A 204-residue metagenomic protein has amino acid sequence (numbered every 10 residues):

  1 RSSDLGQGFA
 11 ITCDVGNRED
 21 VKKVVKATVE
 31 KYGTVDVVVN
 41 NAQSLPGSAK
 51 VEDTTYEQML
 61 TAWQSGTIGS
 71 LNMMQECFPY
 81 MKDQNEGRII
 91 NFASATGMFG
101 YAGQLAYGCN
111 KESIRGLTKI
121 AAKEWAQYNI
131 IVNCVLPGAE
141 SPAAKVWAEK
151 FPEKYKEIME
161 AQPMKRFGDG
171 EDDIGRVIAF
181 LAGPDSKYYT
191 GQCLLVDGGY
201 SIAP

Functional and structural regions predicted by a protein language model:
R1-S2: Short, small-residue-biased leader/transition segments that mark boundaries at the very start of proteins
K22, K26, S44-L60, D83 (+2 more regions): Conserved mid-core segment of classical short-chain dehydrogenase/reductases
L45-S48, F99, A179, T190-P204: Short C-terminal tail/terminal secondary-structure segment of NAD(P)H-dependent dehydrogenase/reductase domains
E52-L71, E86, I90, I114: Catalytic Tyr-X3-Lys loop
Q64, E153-D172: Catalytic Tyr-x(3-8)-Lys segment
M74, N110, T118: Active-site helix of classical SDR
S94: Residue(s) in the substrate-gating loop at a strand-loop-helix junction that position the organic substrate next
A126, I131, Y189-G191: Short, small/polar-rich loop/turn modules that mediate ligand/substrate recognition or access, typified
